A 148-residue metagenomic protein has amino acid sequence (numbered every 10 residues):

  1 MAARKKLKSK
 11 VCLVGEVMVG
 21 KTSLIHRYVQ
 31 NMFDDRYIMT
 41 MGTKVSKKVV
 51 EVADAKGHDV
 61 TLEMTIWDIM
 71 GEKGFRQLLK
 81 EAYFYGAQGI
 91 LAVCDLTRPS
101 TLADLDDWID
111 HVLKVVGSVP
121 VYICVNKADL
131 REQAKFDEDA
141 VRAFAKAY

Functional and structural regions predicted by a protein language model:
A2-V14, M18, S23-N31, S46-Y148: Ras-like small GTPase catalytic G-domain
Q30-I38: Post-Walker A helix-loop "phosphate-sensing" segment adjacent to the P-loop in P-loop NTPases
